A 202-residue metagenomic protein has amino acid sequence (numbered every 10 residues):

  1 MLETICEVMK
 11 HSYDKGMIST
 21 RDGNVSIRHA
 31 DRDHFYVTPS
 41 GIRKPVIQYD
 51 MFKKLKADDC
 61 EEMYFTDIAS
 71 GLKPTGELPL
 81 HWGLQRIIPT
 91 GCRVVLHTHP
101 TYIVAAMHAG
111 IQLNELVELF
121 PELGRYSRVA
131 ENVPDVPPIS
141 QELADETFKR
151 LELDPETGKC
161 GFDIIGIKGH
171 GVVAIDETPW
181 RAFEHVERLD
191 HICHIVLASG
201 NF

Functional and structural regions predicted by a protein language model:
M1-F202: Glycine-rich flexible loops
